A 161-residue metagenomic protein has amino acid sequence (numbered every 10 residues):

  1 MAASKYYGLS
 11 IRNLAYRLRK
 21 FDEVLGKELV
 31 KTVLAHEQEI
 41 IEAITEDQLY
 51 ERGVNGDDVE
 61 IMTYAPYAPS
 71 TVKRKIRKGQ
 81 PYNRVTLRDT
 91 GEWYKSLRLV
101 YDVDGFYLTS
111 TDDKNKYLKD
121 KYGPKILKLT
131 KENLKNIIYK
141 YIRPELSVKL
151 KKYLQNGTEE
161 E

Functional and structural regions predicted by a protein language model:
M1-E161: Short, Lys/Arg-rich flexible segments
